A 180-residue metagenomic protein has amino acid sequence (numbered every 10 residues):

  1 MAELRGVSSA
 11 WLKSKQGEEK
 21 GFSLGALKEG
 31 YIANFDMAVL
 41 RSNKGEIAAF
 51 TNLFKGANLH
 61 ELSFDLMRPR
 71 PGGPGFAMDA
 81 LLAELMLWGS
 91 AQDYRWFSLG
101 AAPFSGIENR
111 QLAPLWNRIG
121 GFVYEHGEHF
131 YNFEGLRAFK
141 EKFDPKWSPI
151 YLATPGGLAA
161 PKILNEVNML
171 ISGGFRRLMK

Functional and structural regions predicted by a protein language model:
M1-W116, H126-K180: A conserved beta-strand-loop-helix scaffold within acyl/acetyltransferase catalytic domains
G121-E125: Short beta-alpha connecting loops at secondary-structure transitions that line or flank enzyme active sites
